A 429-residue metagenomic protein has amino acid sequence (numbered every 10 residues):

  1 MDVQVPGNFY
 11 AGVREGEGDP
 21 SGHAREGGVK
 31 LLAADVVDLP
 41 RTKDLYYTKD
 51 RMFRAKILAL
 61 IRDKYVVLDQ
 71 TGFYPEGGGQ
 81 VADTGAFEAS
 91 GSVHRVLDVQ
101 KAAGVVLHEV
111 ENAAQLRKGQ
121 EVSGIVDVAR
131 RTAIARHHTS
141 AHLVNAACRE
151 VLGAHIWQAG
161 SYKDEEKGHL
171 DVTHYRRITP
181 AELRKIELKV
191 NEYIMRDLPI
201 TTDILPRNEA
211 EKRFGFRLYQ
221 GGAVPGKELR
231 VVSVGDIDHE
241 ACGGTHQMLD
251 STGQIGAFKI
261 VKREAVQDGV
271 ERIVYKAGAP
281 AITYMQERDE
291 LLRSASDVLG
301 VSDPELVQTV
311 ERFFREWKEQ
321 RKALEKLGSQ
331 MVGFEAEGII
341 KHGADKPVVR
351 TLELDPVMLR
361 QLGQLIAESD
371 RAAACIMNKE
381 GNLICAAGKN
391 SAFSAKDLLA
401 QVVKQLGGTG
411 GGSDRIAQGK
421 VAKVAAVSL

Functional and structural regions predicted by a protein language model:
M1-L429: A glycine- and charged-residue-rich anion-binding loop/surface
